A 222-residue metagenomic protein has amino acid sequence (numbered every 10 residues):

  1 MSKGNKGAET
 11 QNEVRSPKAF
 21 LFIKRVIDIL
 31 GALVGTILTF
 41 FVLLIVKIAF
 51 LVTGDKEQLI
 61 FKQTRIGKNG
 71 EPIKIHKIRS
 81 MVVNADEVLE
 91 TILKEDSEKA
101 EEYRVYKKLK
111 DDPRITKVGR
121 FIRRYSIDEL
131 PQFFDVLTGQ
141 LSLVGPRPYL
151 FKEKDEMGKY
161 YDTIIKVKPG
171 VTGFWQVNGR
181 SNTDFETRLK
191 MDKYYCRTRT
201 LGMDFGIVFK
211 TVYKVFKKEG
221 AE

Functional and structural regions predicted by a protein language model:
M1-I23: Flexible, Lys/Arg-rich cytosolic regulatory linkers and terminal tails that connect or flank
K3, Q58-P113, T172-K190: Short, glycine-rich, amphipathic interfacial segments at transmembrane boundaries or analogous
N12-A19, Y160-E222: C-terminal terminal-structure detector
R15-D86, L201, G206-E222: A hydrophobic, helix-centered structural microdomain
S16, F20-I23, L109-D112, R124-I127 (+1 more regions): Short, solvent-exposed loop/helix junctions and linker helices that flank or host conserved functional motifs
L30, I115-V118, K190: Residue-level signal for cytosolic alpha-helical hairpin/rod architecture
F40, Y125-D128, V144, R180 (+1 more regions): Residue-level signal for short amphipathic helical patches enriched in basic/charged and nearby hydrophobic residues
E101-V167, T211: A short, structured surface patch at a secondary-structure boundary
